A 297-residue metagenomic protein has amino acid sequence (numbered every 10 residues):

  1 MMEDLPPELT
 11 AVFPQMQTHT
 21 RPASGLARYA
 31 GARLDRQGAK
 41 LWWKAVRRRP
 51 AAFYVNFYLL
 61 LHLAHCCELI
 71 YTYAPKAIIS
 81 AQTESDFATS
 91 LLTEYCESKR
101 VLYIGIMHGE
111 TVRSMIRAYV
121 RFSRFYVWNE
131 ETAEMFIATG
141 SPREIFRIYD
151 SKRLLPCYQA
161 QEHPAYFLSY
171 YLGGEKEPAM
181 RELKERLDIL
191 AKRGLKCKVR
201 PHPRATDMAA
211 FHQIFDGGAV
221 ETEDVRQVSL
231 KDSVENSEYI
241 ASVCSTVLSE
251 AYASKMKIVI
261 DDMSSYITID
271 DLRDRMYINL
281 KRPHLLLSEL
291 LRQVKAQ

Functional and structural regions predicted by a protein language model:
M1-D150: Active-site and donor-binding regions of nucleotide-sugar-utilizing enzymes
M1-L5, P14-Q15, S80-S85, V127-E130 (+4 more regions): Structural motif
M2-V12, L26-R28, F87-A88, T132-F136 (+4 more regions): Short, charged/polar "capping" segments at the starts of alpha-helices and the immediately preceding loops
E97-S98, A191, Y252: Anion (oxyanion) recognition and catalysis
L102-Y103, C197, I258: Hydrophobic beta-strand scaffold residues
V120-F122, R143-E144, I148, I214-D216 (+1 more regions): Catalytic binding pocket for nucleotide-activated donors in carbohydrate/polymer assembly enzymes
I148-I214: Conserved catalytic-core segment of nucleotide-activated headgroup transferases in glycan assembly
R204-S254, I258, M263-S264: Donor nucleotide-activated moiety binding/catalytic core segment of transferases that use nucleotide-activated donors
